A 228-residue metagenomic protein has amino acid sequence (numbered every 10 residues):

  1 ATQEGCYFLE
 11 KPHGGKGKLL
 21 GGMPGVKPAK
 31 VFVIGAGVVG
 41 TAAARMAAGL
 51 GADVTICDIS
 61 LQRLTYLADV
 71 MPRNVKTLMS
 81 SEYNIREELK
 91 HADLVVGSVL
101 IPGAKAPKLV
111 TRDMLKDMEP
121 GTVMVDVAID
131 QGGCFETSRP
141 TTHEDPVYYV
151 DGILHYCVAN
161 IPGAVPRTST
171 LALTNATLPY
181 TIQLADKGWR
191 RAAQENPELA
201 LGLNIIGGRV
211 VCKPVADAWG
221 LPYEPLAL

Functional and structural regions predicted by a protein language model:
A1, K30, V39, A43 (+10 more regions): General structural feature for long, well-ordered alpha-helical segments within catalytic domains of soluble enzymes
A1-E4, F8-L19, I129, C134-L228: Adenosine-phosphate binding glycine-rich loop
P12-G97, V147: Glycine-rich phosphate/diphosphate-binding loop of Rossmann-like nucleotide-binding domains
P24, K108, L154: Residues that recognize and position ribonucleotide moieties
S60, P102, I161: Residue-level "edge-of-site" marker
D69-D151: Rossmann-like adenosine-cofactor binding region
